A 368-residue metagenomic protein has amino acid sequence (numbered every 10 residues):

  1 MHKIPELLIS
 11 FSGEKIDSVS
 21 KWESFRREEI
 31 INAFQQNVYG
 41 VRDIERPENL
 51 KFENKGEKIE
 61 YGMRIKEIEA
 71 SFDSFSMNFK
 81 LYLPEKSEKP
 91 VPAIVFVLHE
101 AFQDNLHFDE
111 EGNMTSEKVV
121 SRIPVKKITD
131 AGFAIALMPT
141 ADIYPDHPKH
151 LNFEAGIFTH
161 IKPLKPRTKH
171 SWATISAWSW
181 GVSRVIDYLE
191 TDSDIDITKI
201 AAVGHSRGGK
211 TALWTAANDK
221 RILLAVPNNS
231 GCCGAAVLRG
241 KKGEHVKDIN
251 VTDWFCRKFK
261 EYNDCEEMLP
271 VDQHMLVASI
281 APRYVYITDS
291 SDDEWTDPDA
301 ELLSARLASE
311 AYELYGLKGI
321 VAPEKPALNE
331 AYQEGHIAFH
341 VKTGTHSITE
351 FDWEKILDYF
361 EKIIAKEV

Functional and structural regions predicted by a protein language model:
M1-N78, H107-F108, E361-I364: N-terminal targeting or regulatory segments adjacent to alpha/beta-hydrolase or S9 domains
F79, K89-H99: Short beta-strand element of the alpha/beta-hydrolase
F96-T191, L238-R239: Cap/lid segment of the alpha/beta-hydrolase catalytic domain
I157, L224-L276, E301-A322: Mobile cap/lid helix-loop segments that gate and shape the active-site cleft of serine hydrolases
S183-G243, W254, K260: Primarily recognizes the serine-hydrolase "nucleophile elbow" in alpha/beta-hydrolase and SGNH/GDSL folds
A281-T296, T343: Conserved strand-to-loop "acid loop" that flanks and positions the catalytic carboxylate
E294-S304, T349: Conserved alpha/beta-hydrolase "acid-adjacent" motif
A305-V368: C-terminal catalytic histidine-bearing segment of alpha/beta-hydrolase fold enzymes
